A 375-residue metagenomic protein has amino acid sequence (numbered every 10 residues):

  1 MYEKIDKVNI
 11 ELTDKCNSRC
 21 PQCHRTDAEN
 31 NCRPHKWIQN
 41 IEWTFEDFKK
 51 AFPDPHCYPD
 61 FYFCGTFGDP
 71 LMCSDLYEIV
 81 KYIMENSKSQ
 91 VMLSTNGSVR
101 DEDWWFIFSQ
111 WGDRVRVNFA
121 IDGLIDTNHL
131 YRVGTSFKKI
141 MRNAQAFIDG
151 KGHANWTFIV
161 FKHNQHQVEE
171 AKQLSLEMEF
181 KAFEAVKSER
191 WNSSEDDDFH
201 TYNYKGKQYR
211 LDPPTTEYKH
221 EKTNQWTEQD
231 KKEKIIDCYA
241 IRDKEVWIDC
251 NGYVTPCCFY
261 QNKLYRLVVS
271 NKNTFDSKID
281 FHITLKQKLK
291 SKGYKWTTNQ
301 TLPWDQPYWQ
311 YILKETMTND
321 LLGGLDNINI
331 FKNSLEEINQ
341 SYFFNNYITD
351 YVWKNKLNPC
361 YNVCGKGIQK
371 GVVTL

Functional and structural regions predicted by a protein language model:
M1-R116, G134-K138, R142, N192 (+1 more regions): Conserved alpha-helical substructure of the radical SAM core
Y2-I5, K88, F180, C360 (+1 more regions): A broad structural signal for short, well-ordered beta-strand segments within beta-sheet-rich domains
I10, D14-N17, K232, K354 (+1 more regions): Processing junctions and N-termini across compartments
E11, T26, N31-W43, P53-D54 (+1 more regions): Radical SAM enzyme [4Fe-4S]-AdoMet core and its adjacent flexible, acidic and glycine-rich loops/tails across
C16, C20-C23, C238, C257-C258 (+1 more regions): Short cysteine clusters
Y342-C360: Immediate flanking context of iron-sulfur cluster ligation sites
K354-L375: Cysteine-cluster motifs in flexible loop/terminal segments that predominantly coordinate metals
